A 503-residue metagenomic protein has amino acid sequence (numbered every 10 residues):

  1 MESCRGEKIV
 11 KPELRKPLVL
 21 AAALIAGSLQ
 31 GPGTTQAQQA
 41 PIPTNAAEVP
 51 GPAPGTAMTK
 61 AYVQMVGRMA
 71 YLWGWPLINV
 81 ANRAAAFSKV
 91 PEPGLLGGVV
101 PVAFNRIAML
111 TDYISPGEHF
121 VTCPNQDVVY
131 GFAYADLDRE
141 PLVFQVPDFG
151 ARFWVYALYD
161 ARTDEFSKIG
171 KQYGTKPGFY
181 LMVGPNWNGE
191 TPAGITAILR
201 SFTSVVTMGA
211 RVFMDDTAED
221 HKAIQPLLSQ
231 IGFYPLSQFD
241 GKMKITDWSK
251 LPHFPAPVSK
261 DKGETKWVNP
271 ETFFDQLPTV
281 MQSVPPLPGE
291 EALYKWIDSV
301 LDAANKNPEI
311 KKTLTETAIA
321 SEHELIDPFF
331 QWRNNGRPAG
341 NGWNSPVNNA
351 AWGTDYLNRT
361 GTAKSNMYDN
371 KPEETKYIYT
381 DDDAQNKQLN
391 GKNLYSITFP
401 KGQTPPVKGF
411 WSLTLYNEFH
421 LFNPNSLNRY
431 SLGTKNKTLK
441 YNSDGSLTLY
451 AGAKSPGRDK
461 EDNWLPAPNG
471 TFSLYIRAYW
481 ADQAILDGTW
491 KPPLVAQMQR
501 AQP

Functional and structural regions predicted by a protein language model:
E7-V19: Bacterial N-terminal signal peptides that target proteins for export
R15, L29, T59-Y62: Residues at the start of alpha-helices and the adjacent loop-to-helix junctions
L18-G27: Hydrophobic alpha-helical targeting segments used for export or membrane insertion
A26-T34: C-terminal segment of classical bacterial N-terminal signal peptides
Q38-P503: A compositional/structural signature for long, glycine/proline-rich flexible linkers and loops on extracytoplasmic
